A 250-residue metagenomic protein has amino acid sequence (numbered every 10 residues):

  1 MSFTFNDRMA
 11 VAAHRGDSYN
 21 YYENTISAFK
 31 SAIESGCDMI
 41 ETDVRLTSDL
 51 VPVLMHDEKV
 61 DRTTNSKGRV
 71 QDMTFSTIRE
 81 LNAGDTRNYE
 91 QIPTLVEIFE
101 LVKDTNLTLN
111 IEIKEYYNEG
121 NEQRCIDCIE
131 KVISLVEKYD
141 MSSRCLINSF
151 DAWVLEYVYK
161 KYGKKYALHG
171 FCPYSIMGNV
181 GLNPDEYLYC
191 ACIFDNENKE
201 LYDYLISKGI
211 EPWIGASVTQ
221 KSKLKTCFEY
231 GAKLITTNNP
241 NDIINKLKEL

Functional and structural regions predicted by a protein language model:
M1-L250: Phosphate-group recognition and catalysis centered on beta-loop-alpha active-site segments
